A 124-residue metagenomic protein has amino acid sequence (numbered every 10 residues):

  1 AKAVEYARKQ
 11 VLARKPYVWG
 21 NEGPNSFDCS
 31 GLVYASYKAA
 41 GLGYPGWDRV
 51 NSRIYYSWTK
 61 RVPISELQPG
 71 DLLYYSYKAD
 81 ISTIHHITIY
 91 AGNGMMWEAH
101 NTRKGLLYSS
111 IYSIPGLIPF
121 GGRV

Functional and structural regions predicted by a protein language model:
A1-R14, L117-V124: Non-catalytic ligand/cofactor/substrate-binding and regulatory segments of enzyme domains
E5-K9, Y34-K38, E98: Generic alpha-helical structural context detector
L12-P69, I114-G116: Catalytic cysteine-centered active-site loop
W19-G20, Y75, A99: Thr-Gly-centered strand-to-loop micro-motif
W47-I64, A79-V124: Aromatic- and glycine-rich peptidoglycan recognition patches
L72-Y74, I89: Hydrophobic beta-strand signal
